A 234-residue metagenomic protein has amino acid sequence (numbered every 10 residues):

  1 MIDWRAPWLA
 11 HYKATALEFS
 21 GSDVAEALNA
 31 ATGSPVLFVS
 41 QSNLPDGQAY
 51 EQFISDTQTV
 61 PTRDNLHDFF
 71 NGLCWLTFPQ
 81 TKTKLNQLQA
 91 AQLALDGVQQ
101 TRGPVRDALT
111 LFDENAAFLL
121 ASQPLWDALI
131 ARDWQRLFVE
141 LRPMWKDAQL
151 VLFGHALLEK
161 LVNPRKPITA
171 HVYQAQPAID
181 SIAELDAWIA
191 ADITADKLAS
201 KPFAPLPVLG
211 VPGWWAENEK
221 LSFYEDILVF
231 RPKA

Functional and structural regions predicted by a protein language model:
M1-V60, H67-C74: N-terminal, charged low-complexity regulatory/assembly segments
W8, Y12-K13, S42, T57-Q58 (+6 more regions): Solvent-exposed, flexible loop/coil residues
L28-T32, C74-T77, I189-K197: Hydrophobic, Leu/Ile/Phe/Ala-enriched alpha-helical segments that form helix-helix packing faces
L37, Q52-F53, Q58-P61, D68 (+6 more regions): Residue-level preference for alpha-helix termini and adjacent loops
Q48, I54, T83-N86, R106-L109 (+1 more regions): Eukaryotic complex-assembly regions enriched in large gene-expression and RNA-handling proteins
T57-G97: Hydrophobic alpha-helical segments and helix pairs
A91-A234: A contiguous, surface-oriented mixed alpha/beta subdomain in the mid-to-C-terminal portion of proteins that forms
